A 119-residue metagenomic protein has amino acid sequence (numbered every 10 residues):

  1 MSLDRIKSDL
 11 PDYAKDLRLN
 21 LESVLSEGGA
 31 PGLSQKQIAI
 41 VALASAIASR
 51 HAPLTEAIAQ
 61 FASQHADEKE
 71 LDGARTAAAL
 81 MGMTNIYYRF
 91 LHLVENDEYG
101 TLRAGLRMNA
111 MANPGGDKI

Functional and structural regions predicted by a protein language model:
M1-I119: Hydrophobic alpha-helical segments
